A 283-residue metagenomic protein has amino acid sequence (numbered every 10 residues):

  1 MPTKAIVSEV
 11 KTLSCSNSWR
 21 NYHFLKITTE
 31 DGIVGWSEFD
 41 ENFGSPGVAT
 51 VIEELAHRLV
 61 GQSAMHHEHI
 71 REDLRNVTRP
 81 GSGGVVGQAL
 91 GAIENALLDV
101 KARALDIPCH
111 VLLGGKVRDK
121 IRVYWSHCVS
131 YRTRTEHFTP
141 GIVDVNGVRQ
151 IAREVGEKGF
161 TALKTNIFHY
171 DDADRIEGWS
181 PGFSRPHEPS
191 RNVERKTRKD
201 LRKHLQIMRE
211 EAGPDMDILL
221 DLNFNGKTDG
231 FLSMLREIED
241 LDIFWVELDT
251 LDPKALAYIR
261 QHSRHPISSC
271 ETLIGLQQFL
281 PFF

Functional and structural regions predicted by a protein language model:
M1-D40: Structured beta-strand/loop patches that form or line metal/cofactor-binding pockets in enzymes
V7, G32, L55, I93 (+5 more regions): Conserved, mostly hydrophobic/aromatic
K11, T28, D40, K101 (+4 more regions): Anionic group-transfer/hydrolysis microenvironments
E30-L105: Metal- or metallocofactor-binding catalytic centers and their adjacent structured scaffolds across diverse enzyme
G35, I218-L220, I267-S268: Residue-level marker for buried hydrophobic side chains located in beta-strands that build the well-ordered beta-sheet
S82-V123, C128, R134-H137: Hydrophobic alpha-helical hairpins/lids featuring a short glycine-rich hinge
K120, W125-A257: Metal-dependent enolase-superfamily TIM-barrel catalytic cores that perform enediolate-based chemistry
P253-F283: Catalytic alpha/beta core domains of metabolic enzymes, predominantly
